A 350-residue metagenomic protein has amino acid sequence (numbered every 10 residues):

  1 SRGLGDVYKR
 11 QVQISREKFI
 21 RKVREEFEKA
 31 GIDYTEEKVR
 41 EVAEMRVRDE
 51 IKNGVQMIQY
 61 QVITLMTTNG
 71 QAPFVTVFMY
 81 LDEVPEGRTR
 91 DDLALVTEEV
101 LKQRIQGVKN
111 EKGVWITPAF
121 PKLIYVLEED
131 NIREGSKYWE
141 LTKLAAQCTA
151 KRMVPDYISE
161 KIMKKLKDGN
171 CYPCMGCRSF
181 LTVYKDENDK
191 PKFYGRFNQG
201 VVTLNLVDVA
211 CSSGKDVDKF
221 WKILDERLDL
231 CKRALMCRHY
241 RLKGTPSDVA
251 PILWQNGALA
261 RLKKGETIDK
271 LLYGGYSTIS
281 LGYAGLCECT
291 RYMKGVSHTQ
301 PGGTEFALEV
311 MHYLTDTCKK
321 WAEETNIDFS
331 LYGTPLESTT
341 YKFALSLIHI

Functional and structural regions predicted by a protein language model:
S1-G275, Y292, V296-I348: Conserved catalytic cores of very large enzyme subunits
G275-C289: Conserved phosphate/anionic-ligand binding catalytic regions in large, soluble enzymes, centered on
